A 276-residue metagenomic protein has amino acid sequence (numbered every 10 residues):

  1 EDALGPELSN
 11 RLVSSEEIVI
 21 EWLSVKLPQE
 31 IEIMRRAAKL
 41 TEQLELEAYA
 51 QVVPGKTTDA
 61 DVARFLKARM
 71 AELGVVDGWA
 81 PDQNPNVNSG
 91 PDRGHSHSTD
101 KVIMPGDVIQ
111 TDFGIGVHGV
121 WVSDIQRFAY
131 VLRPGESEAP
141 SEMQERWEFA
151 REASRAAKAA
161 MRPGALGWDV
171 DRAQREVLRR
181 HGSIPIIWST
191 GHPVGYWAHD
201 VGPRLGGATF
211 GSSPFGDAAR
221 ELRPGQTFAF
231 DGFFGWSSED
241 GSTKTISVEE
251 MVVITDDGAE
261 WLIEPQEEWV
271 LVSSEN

Functional and structural regions predicted by a protein language model:
E1-N276: Active-site neighborhoods and metal-handling regions in enzymes and metal-associated proteins
